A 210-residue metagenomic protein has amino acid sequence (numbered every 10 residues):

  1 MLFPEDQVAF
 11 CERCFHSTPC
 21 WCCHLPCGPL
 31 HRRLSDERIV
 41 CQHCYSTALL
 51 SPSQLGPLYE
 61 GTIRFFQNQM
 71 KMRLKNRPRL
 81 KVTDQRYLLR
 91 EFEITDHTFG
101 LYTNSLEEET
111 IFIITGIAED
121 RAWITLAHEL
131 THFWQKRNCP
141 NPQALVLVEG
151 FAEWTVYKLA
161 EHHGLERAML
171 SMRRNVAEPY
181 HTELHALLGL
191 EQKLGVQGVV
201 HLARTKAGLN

Functional and structural regions predicted by a protein language model:
M1-E60, R64, N68: N-terminal low-structure segments adjacent to metalloprotease catalytic domains across cellular compartments
E12-L25, P29-R32, D36, A177-N210: Pan-zinc metallopeptidase signature
L49-E109: Auxiliary, metal-adjacent structural segments of Zn-dependent hydrolase domains
L55-L58, W123, A127, A144 (+2 more regions): Hydrophobic (often cysteine-bearing) scaffold residues that line and stabilize catalytic clefts of nucleotide/cofactor
F66, I124-R137, E149-E153: Active-site recognition of the HExxH zinc-binding catalytic motif
L106-L126, C139-A144: Short pre-active-site segment immediately N-terminal to the catalytic Zn-binding motif
I113, Q135, L194-G195: Preference for well-ordered, secondary-structure-rich cores of eukaryotic proteins
N138-H181: Post-HExxH zinc-binding segment in Zn-dependent metallohydrolases
